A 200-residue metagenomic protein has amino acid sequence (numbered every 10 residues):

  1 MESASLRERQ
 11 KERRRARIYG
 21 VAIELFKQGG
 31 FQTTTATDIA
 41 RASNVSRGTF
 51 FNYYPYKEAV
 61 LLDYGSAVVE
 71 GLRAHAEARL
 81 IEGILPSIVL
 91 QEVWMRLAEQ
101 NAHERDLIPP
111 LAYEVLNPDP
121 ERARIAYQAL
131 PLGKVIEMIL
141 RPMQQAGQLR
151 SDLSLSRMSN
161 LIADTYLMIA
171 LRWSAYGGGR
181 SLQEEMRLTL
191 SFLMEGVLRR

Functional and structural regions predicted by a protein language model:
M1-E2, M95-E99, H103, K134 (+4 more regions): C-terminal peripheral helix-coil segments that are non-catalytic and often amphipathic
M1-G29, T33-V45, A59: Basic, helix-initiating cap at the start of DNA-binding domains
R41, P55-Y56, S66: Residue-level detection of the helix-turn-helix DNA-binding "recognition helix"
N44-Y54: Short hydrophobic/aromatic patch on the recognition helix
V60-V68: Alpha-helical DNA-contacting segments of helix-turn-helix folds
D63, A74-E104, L155, S159-I162 (+1 more regions): Hydrophobic alpha-helical connector segments
E70-R73, P120-Q148, L155-D164, E184: Amphipathic alpha-helical packing segments from all-alpha helical-bundle domains
